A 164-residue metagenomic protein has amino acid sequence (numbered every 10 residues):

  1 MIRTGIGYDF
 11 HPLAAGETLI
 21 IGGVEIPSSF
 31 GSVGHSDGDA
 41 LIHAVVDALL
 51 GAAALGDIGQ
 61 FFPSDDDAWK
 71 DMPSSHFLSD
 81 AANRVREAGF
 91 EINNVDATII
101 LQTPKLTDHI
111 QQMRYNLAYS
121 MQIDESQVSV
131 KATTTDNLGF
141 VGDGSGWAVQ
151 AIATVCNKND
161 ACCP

Functional and structural regions predicted by a protein language model:
M1, K158-P164: SAM-dependent methyltransferases
M1-Q111, M121: RNase III-family endoribonuclease catalytic core
F10, E87, A118, L138-D143: A generic local secondary-structure boundary/capping motif
L106, T135-L138: Short, active-site-adjacent cap segments at secondary-structure transitions
I110-R114, D143: Short, low-complexity, polybasic intrinsically disordered segments
D124-Q127: Short acidic capping loops at alpha-helix termini that bridge into adjacent secondary structure
V130-T134: Pyridoxal 5′-phosphate
V141-D160: C-terminal edge-of-domain segments
